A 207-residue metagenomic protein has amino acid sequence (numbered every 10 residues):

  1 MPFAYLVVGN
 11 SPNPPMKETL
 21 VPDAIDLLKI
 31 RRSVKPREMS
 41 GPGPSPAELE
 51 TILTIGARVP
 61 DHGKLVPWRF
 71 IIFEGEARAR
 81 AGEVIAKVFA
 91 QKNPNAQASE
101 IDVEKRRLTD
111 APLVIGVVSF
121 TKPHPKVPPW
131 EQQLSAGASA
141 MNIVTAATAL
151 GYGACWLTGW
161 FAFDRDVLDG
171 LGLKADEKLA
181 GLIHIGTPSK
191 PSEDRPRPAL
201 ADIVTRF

Functional and structural regions predicted by a protein language model:
Y5, P12-D110, F207: N-terminal amphipathic, basic helical "cap/leader" segment at the start of enzyme domains
K17-L20, D26-I30, K35, K178-F207: C-terminal helix-cap and adjacent tail motif
G56, I115, T121-G170: Small-aliphatic-rich amphipathic alpha-helix that forms the alpha element of a beta-alpha
G75-R80, A86-K87, T121-P123, R165 (+1 more regions): Short, charged/polar surface micro-motifs in flexible loops or helix N-caps
A90, T109-K122: Acidic-glycine-rich active-site phosphate/pyrophosphate-binding loop
A111-L113, L150, L179-G181: Generic beta-strand structural signal
V167-A180: Short, electropositive alpha-helical surface patch
